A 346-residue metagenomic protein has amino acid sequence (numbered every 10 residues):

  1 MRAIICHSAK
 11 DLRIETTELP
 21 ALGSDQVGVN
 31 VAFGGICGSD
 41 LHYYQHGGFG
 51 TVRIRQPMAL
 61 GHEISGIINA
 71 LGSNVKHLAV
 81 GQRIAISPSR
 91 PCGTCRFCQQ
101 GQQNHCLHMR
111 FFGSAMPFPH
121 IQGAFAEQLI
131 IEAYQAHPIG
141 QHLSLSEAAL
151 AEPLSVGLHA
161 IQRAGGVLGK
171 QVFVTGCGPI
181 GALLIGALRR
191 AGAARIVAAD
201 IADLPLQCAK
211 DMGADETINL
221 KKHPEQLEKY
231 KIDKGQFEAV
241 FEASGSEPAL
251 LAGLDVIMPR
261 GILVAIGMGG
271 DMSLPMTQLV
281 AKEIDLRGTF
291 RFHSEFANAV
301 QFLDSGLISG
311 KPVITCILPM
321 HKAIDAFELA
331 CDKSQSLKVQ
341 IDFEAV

Functional and structural regions predicted by a protein language model:
M1-I64, E127, E344-V346: Short N-terminal strand-loop motif that marks the start of NAD(P)H/FAD-dependent oxidoreductase cofactor-binding domains
P20-G34, F49-Q99, G140-H142: Glycine-rich beta-strand-centered segment in the early N-terminal region that forms part of a ligand/cofactor-binding
T94-T175: NAD(P)H dinucleotide-binding glycine-rich loop of Rossmann-like/cofactor-binding domains, especially the beta1-alpha1
V174-C177, R189-A252: Adenosine-nucleotide cofactor-binding segment
G181-A182: N-terminal Rossmann-fold NAD(P) dinucleotide-binding loop
E247, L251-D255, H293, A297-V346: C-terminal hydrophobic helical "lid"/dimerization subdomain of Rossmann-like NAD(P)H-dependent oxidoreductases
G261: Glycine-centered, small-residue-biased loops immediately flanking beta-strands in adenine/cofactor-binding cores
G267-E283: Rossmann-fold NAD(P)-binding glycine/threonine-rich loop
